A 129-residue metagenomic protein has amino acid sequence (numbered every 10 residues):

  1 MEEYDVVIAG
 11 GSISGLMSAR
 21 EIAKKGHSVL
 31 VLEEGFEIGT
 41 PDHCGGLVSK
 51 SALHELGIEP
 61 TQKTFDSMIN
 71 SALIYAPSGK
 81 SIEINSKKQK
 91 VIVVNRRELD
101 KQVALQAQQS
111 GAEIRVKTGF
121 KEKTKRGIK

Functional and structural regions predicted by a protein language model:
M1-S14: Beta1/beta-strand and adjacent pyrophosphate-binding region of the FAD-binding site in flavoprotein oxidoreductases
E2, S67-N70, V116, R126: Short, basic and Ser/Thr-rich N-terminal targeting/leader segments
V7-A9, R20-H43: Glycine-rich FAD pyrophosphate-binding loop
A9-S12, E34, N95, V116: A secondary-structure boundary/capping signal
S14, S18-A19, A23, A107: Small-residue (primarily alanine) positions within well-ordered alpha-helices, especially packing/interaction faces
G39-L73: N-terminal FAD cofactor-binding segment of flavoenzymes
I74-K129: Conserved N-terminal helical subregion
